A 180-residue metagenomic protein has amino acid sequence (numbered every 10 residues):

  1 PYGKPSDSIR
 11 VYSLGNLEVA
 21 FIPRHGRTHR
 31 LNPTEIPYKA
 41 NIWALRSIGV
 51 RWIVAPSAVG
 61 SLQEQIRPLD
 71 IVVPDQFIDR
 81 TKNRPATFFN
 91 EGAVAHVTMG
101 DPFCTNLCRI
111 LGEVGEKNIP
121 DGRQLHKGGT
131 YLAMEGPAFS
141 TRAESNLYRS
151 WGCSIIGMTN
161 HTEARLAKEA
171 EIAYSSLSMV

Functional and structural regions predicted by a protein language model:
P1-M99: Metabolite-binding pocket within alpha/beta catalytic cores that recognizes anionic/polar moieties
I42, S145, H161-A164: Generic hydrophobic/aromatic pocket-lining and core-packing "Φ" positions
R46-G49, R149, K168: Non-catalytic positions within long, well-ordered alpha-helices that form the structural scaffold/packing of enzyme
R51-W52, S154, A173: Short acidic/polar active-site loop segments enriched in Thr and Asp
V94, M99-R123, K127: Glycine/small-residue-rich phosphate/adenosyl-binding loop
V114-S154: Active-site/ligand-binding-proximal alpha/beta "capping" segment
M158-V180: Zn-dependent metallopeptidase/amidohydrolase metal-coordination segment
